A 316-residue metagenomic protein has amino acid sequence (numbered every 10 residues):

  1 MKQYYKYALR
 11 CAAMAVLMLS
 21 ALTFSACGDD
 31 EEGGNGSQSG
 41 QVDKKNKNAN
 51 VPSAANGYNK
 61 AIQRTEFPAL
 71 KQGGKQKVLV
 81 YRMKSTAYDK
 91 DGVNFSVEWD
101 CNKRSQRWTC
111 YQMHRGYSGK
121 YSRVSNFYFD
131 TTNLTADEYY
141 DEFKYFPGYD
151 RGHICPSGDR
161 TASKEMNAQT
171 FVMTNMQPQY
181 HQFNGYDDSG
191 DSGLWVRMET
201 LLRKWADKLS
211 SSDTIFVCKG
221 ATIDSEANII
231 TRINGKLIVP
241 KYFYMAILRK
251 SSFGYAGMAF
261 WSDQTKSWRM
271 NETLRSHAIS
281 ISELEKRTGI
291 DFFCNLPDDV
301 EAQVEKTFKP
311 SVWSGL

Functional and structural regions predicted by a protein language model:
K2-A13: Bacterial N-terminal signal peptides that target proteins for export
C11-A21: Hydrophobic alpha-helical targeting segments used for export or membrane insertion
L22-A26: C-terminal motif of bacterial Sec signal peptides marking the signal peptidase cleavage site
C27-L316: Domain-level detector for secreted/extracellular nuclease and nuclease-toxin modules, and for the ENPP-like C-terminal
